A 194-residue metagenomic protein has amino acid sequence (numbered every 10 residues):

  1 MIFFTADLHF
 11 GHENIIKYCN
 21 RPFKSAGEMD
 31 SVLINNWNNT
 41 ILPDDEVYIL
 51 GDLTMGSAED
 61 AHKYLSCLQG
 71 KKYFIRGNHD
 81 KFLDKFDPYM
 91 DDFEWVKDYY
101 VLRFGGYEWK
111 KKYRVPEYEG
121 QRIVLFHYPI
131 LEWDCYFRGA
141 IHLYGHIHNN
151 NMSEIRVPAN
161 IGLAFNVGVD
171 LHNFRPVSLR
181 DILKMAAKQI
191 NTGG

Functional and structural regions predicted by a protein language model:
M1-F3: Extreme N-terminal starter segment of soluble prokaryotic enzymes
T5, F10-F104: Core catalytic region of metal-dependent phosphoesterases/phosphodiesterases, especially metallo-beta-lactamase-like
M90-G193: Conserved beta-sheet core of the metallophosphoesterase superfamily
